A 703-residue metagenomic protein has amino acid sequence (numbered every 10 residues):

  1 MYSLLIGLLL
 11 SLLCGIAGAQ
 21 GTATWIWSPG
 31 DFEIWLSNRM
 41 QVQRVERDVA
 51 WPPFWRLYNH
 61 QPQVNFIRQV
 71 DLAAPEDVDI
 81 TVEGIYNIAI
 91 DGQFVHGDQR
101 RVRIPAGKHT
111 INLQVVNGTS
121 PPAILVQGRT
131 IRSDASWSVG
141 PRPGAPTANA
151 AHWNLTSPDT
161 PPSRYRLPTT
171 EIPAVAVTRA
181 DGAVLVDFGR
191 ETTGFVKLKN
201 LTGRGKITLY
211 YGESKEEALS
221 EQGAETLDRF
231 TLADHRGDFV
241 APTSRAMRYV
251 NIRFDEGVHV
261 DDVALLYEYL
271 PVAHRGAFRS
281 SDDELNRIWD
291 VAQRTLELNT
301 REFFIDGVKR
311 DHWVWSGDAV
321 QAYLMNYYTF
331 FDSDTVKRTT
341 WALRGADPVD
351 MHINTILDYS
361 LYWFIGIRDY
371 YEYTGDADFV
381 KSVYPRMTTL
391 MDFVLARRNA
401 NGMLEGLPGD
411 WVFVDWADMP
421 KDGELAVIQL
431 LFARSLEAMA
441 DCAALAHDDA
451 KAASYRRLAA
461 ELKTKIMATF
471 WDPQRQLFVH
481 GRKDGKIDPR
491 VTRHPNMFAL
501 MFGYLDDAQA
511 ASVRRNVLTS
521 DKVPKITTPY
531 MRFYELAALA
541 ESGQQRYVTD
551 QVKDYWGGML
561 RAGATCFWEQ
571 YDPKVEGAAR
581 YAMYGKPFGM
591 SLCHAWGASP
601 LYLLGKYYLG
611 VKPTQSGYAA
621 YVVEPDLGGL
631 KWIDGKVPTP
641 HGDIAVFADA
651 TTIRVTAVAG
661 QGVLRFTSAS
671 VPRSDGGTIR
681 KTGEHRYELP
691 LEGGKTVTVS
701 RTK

Functional and structural regions predicted by a protein language model:
S3-G15: Bacterial N-terminal signal peptides
Q20-E302, D318, D334-T339, D378 (+1 more regions): Extracellular/oxidizing-compartment recognition motifs
N112-Q114, R229-G257, S281-I288, L296-N299 (+1 more regions): Aromatic-rich carbohydrate-recognition surfaces in CAZymes
Y165, E217-A218, T549-K703: Non-catalytic C-terminal accessory modules of carbohydrate-active enzymes
F195-N200, L209-Y211, V250, H312 (+5 more regions): Alpha-helical support elements that line or immediately flank enzyme active sites and cofactor-binding pockets
L219-T226, A346-Y362, L395-L458, T464-R532 (+1 more regions): The feature captures the catalytic groove of carbohydrate-active enzymes
V258-V263, D283-L285, Y327-T340, Y371-M391 (+5 more regions): Structural helix-adjacent loops and short alpha-helical linkers that scaffold large soluble proteins
K309-Q321, L361-G366, Y370-T374, L404-V427 (+5 more regions): Carbohydrate-binding/catalytic loop surfaces
